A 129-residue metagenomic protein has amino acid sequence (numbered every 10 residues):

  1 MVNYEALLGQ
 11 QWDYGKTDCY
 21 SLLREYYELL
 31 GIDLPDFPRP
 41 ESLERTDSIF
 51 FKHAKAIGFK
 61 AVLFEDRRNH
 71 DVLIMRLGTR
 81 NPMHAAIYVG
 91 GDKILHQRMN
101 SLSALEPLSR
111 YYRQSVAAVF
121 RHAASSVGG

Functional and structural regions predicted by a protein language model:
M1-Q10: Active-site-adjacent structural segments surrounding the nucleophilic cysteine of cysteine proteases and isopeptidases
V2-N3, R45, I49, S115: Exposed alpha-helical structural elements
N3, A61-L63, E106-L108: Short, solvent-exposed coil/turn linker segments
Q10-Q11, P38: Conserved short-loop catalytic and cofactor-binding motifs
Q11-L30: Active-site nucleophilic cysteine motif
P40-L102: ...with weaker cross-activation on analogous glycine-rich loops/strands in unrelated enzymes
S103-G129: Short, Lys/Arg-rich amphipathic alpha-helical interaction segments that bind nucleic acids or acidic protein surfaces
